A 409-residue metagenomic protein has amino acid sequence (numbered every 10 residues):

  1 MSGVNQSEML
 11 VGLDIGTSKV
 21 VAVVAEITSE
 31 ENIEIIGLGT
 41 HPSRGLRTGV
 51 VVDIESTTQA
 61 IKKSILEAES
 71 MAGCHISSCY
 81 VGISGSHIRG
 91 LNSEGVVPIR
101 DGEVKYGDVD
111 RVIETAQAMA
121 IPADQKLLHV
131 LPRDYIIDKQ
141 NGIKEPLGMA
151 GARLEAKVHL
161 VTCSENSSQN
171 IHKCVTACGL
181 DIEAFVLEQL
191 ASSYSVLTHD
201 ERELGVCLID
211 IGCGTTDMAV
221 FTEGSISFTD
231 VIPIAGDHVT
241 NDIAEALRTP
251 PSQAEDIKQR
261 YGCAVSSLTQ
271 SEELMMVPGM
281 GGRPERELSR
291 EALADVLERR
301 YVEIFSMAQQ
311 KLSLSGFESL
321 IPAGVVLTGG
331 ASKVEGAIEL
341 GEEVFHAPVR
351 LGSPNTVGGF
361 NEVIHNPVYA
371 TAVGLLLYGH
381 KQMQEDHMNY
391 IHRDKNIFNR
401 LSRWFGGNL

Functional and structural regions predicted by a protein language model:
M1-K19, V23-L208, S225-I226, G236 (+8 more regions): Nucleotide/phosphate-binding catalytic cleft detector across ATP-hydrolyzing and phosphate-transferring enzymes
D14, D210, E303, Q310 (+1 more regions): Extended, folded domain segments that form the structural surfaces/walls around functional sites
T58-I65, Y301, F305, Q309: Short, hydrophobic/amphipathic alpha-helical packing segments that form internal helix faces or helix-helix interfaces
V81-S86, A323-K333: Glycine-rich beta-strand-to-loop/alpha-helix junction loops that act as flexible
D210, V231, T328-G330: Small/polar loops that bind or transfer phosphate-bearing groups
D217-A219: A structural feature that tracks compact, well-ordered secondary-structure segments with a strong bias toward
T222: A cytosolic small-molecule/anion-sensing beta-strand core signal
A308, L327, L375: Hydrophobic, well-ordered secondary-structure elements that form the walls of internal hydrophobic environments
